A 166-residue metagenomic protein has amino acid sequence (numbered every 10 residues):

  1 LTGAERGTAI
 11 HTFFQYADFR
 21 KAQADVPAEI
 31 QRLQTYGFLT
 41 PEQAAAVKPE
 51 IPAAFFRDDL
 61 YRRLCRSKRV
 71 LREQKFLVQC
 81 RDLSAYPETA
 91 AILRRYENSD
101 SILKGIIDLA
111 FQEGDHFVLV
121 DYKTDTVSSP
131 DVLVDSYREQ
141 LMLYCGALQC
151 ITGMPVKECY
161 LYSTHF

Functional and structural regions predicted by a protein language model:
L1-F166: Structural signature of nuclease core domains in nucleic-acid processing machines
